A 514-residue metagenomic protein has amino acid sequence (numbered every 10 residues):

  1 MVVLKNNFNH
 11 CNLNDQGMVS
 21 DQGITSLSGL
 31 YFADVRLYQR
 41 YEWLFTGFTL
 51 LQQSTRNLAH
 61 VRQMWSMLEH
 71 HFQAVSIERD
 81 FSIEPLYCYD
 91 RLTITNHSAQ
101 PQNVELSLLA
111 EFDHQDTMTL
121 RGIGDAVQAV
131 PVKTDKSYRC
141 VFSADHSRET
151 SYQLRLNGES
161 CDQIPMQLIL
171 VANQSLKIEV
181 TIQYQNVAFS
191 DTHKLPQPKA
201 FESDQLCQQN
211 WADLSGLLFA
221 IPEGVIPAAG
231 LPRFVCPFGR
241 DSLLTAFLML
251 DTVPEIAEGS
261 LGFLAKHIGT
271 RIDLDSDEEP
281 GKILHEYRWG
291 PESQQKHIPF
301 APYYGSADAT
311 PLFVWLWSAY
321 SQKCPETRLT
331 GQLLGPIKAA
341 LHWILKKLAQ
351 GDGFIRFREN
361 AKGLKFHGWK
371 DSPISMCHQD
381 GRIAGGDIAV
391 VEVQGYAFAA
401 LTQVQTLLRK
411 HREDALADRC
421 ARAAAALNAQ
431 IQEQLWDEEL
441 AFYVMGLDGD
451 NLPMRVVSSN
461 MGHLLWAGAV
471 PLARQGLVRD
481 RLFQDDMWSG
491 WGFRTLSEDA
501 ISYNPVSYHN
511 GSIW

Functional and structural regions predicted by a protein language model:
M1-W211, A220, G224-V225, R233-S242 (+3 more regions): Terminal accessory carbohydrate-recognition/targeting modules of carbohydrate-active enzymes
Q73-D80, P280-T310, L316-K323: Aromatic/His-enriched, Gly/Pro-containing loop or helix-boundary segments that lie immediately adjacent to catalytic
A110-G124, L329-G331, G335-L364: Replace the tail clause
F201-P237, A265-I298, Y303, A349-A389 (+1 more regions): Extended glycan-interaction surfaces of carbohydrate-active proteins
D204-W211, S215, P254-I268, L284 (+7 more regions): Hydrophobic core segments within long, regular secondary-structure runs in both alpha- and beta-rich folds
R233-L244, T252, Y304-L312, Q332-G335 (+3 more regions): Aromatic- and histidine-enriched alpha-helix N-cap/loop-to-helix transition segments that scaffold the rims
L243-E255, L312-L329, W343, V393-D414 (+1 more regions): Well-ordered alpha-helical scaffold segments within catalytic/enzyme domains
I388-V391, G395, A399-A425, A429-Q430 (+2 more regions): C-terminal transactivation domains of fungal Zn(2)-Cys(6)
